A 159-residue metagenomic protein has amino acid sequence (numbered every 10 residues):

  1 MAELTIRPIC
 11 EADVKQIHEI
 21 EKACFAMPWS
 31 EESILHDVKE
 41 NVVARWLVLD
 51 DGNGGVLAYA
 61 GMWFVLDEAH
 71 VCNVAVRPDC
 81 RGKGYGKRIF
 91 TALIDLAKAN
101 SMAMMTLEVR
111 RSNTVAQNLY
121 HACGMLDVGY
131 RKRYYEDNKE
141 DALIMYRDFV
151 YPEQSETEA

Functional and structural regions predicted by a protein language model:
L4-R7, M62, A116, V128-Y130 (+1 more regions): Structured catalytic core of nucleotide-sugar glycosyltransferases
T5, H70, M104-T106: Residues at or immediately flanking beta-strands
P8-D79, F90-L96, N100, D148-A159: Acetyl-CoA-dependent GNAT
H36-D37, S112, Y135: Positions that flank functional sites
K39-V43, A116, K139: Short Asp/Glu-rich motifs
N73, R77-T91, A99-N100, M104 (+3 more regions): Conserved glycine-rich acetyl-CoA-binding loop
C80-K83, K87, K132-Y134, D141-A142 (+1 more regions): Acyl-donor (CoA/ACP) binding surface of acyl/acetyltransferases
E108, H121, L126-I144: Conserved catalytic-core motifs of GNAT/GCN5-like acyltransferases
